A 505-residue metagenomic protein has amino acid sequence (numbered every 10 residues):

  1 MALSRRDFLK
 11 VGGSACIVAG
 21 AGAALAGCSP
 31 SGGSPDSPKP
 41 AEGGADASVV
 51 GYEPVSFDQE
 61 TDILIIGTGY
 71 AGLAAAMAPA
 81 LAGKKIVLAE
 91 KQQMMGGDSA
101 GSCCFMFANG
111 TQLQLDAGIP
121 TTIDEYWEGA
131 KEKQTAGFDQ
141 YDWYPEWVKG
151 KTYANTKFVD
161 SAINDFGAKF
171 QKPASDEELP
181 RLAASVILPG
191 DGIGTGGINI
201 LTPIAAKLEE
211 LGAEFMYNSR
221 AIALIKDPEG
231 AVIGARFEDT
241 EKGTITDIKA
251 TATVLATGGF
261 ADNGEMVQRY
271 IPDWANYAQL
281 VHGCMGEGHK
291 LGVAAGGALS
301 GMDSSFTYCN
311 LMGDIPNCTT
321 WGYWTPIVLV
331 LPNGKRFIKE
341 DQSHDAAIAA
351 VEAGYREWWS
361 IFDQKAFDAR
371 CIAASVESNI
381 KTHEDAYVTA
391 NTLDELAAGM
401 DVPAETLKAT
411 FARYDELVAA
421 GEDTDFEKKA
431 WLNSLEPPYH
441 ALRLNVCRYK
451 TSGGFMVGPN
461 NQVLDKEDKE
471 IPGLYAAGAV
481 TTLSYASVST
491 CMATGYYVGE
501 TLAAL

Functional and structural regions predicted by a protein language model:
M1-C16: N-terminal secretory signal peptides and thylakoid transit peptides that target proteins across membranes
F57-G69: Beta1/beta-strand and adjacent pyrophosphate-binding region of the FAD-binding site in flavoprotein oxidoreductases
A82-S99: Glycine-rich FAD pyrophosphate-binding loop
W147-T244, N263-E265, V418-P438: Conserved redox-cofactor binding core of oxidoreductases
A223, T406-S484: A glycine-rich dinucleotide-binding beta-alpha-beta segment and adjacent secondary-structure elements that constitute
G243, I248-N310, N461, Y497: Glycine-rich loop(s) and the adjacent beta-strand/alpha-helix scaffold that form part
A275-G283, E287, T481-A504: A conserved FAD-binding loop/helix module that cradles the flavin
H289-L291, A295-V402: An anion/pyrophosphate-binding glycine-rich loop and adjacent beta-alpha core in soluble alpha-beta enzymes
